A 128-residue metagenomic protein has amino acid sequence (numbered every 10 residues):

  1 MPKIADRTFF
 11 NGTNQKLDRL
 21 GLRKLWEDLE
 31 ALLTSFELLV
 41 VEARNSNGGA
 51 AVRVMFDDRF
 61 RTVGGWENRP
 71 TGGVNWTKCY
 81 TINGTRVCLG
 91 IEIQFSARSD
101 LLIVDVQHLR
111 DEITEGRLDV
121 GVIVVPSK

Functional and structural regions predicted by a protein language model:
M1-G73, C79: Acidic-basic catalytic patches of nuclease active cores, encompassing PD-(D/E)XK and other metal-cofactor nuclease
D6, G84, Q107-R110: Generic structural signal for short, flexible, solvent-exposed coil/loop and linker residues
A43, L89-A97: Surface-exposed cleft-lining segments at the edges of enzyme active sites
N75-G90, T114-G116: Active-site beta-strand-loop-beta-strand hairpin of nuclease catalytic cores that positions key catalytic residues
S96-K128: Catalytic cores of nucleic-acid endonucleases
